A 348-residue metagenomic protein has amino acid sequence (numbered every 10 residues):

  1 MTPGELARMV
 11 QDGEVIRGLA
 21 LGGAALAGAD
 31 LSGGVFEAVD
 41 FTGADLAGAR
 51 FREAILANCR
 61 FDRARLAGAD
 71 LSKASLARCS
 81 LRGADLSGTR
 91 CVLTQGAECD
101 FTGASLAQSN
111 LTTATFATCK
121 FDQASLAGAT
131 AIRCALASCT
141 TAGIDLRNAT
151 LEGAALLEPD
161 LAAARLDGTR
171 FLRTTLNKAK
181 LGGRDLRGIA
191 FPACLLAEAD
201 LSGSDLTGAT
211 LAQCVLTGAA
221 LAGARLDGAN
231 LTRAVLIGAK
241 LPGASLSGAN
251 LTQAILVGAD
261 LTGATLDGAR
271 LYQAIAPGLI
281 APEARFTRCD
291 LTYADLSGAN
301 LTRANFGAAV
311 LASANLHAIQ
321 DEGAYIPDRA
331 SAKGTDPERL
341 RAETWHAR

Functional and structural regions predicted by a protein language model:
M1-R348: Tandem repeat scaffolds
